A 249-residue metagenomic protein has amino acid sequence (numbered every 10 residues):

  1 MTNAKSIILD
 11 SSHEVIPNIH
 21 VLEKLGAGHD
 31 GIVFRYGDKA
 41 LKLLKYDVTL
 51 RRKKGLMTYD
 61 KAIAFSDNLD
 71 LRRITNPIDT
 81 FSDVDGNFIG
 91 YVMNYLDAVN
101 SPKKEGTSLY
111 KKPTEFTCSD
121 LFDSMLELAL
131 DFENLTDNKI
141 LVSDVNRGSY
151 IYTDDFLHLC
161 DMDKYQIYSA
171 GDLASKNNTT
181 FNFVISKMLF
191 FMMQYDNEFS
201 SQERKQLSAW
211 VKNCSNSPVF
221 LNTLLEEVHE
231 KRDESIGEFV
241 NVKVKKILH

Functional and structural regions predicted by a protein language model:
M1-I16, K53-M57, N68, K231-H249: Regulatory N- and C-terminal appendages and interdomain linkers associated with kinase/kinase-like NTP transferase
S6, N18-T80, Y110-C118: ATP-binding glycine-rich loop module of kinase domains
K39, R73, Y91, H158-D161: Protein kinase-like catalytic core scaffold
R72-F122: Conserved structural core of kinase catalytic domains
F132-T153: Catalytic-loop of the protein kinase fold
D154-H249: C-lobe/activation-segment region of protein kinase-like
